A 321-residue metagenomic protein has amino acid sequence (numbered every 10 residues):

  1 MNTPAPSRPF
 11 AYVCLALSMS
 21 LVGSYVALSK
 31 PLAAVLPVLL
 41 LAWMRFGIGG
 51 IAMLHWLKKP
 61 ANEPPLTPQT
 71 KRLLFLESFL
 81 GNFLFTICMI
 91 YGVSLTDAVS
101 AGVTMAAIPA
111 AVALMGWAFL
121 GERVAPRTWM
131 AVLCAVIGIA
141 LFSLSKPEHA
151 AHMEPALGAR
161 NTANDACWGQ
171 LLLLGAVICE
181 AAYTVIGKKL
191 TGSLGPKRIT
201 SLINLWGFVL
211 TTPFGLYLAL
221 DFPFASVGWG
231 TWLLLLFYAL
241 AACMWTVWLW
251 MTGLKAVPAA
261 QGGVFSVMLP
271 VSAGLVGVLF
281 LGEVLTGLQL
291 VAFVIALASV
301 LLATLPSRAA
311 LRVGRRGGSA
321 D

Functional and structural regions predicted by a protein language model:
M1-W43, H152-K189, L210, R315-D321: Glycine-/small-residue-enriched transmembrane alpha-helix faces in small-molecule transporters and effluxers
P9-C14, L40-H55, L76, M130-I137 (+5 more regions): Hydrophobic alpha-helical transmembrane segments of multi-pass integral membrane proteins, especially transporters
S20-L28, L54-M105, L141, A239-V257: Specific transmembrane alpha-helical segments of multi-pass solute transporters/efflux pumps, especially DMT/EamA
Y25, G47-A52, T104-A118, L133 (+5 more regions): Alpha-helical transmembrane segments of compact multi-pass small-molecule transporters, enriched in specific families
A27-V35, S94, S143-D165, Y217-L234 (+1 more regions): Membrane-interface helix termini and inter-helical loops of multi-pass transporters
V35, L95, G121-R123, S193 (+2 more regions): Helix-loop interface residues and adjacent transmembrane-helix termini in multi-pass membrane transporters, primarily
A42-M44, N82, T86, A98-A107 (+2 more regions): Helix-helix packing/entry segments at the starts of transmembrane helices
M53, M115, V124-H149, M153-A159 (+4 more regions): Hydrophobic transmembrane alpha-helices of multi-pass small-molecule transport proteins
